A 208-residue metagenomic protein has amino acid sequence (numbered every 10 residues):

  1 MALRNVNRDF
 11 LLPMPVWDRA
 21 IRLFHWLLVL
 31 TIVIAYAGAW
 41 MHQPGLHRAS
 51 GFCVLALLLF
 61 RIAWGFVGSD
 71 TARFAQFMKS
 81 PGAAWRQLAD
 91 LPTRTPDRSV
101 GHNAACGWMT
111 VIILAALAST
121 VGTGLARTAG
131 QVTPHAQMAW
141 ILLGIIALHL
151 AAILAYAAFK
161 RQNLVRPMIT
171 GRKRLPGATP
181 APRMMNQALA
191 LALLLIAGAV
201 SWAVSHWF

Functional and structural regions predicted by a protein language model:
M1-F208: Membrane-embedded alpha-helical bundles that constitute the cytochrome b-like, heme-associated redox core of multi-pass
